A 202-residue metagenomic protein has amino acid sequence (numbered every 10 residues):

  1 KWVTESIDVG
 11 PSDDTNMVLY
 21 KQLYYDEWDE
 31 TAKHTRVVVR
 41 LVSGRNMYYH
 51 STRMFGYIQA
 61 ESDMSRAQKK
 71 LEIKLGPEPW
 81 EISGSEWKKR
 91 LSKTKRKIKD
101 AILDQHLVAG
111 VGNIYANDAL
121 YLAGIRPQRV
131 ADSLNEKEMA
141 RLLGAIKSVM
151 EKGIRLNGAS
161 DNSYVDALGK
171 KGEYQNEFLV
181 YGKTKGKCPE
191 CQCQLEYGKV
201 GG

Functional and structural regions predicted by a protein language model:
K1-G201: Structured catalytic/nucleic-acid-binding cores of DNA maintenance enzymes
